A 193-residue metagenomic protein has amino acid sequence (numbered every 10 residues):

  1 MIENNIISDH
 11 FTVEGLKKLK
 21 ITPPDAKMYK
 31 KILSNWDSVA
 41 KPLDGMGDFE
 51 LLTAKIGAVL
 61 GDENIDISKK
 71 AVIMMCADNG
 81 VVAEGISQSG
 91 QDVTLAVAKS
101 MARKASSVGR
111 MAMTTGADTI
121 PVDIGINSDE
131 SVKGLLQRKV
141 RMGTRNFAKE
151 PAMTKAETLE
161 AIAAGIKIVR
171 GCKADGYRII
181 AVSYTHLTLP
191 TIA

Functional and structural regions predicted by a protein language model:
I7-P23, K27-A40: Generic N-terminal amphipathic, Lys/Arg-enriched alpha-helix
K27-N64: An N-cap/entry alpha-helix motif that binds or orients negatively charged groups
N35-D37, S89-D92, K139-M153: Gly-rich Lys/Arg/Thr-decorated short loops/hinges at beta-loop-alpha junctions or inter-strand turns that position
L60-S68, A112, G171-D175: Solvent-exposed alpha-helices and their adjacent loops that cap or buttress functional pockets in soluble metabolic
D66-K69, I73-I126: Active-site cofactor/substrate anionic-group-binding motifs, chiefly glycine- and Lys/Arg-rich phosphate-binding loops
S128-Q137: A structural motif shared across PLP-dependent enzymes of the aminotransferase-like
G143, E150-Y184: Glycine-rich, mobile lid/loop segments that gate access to catalytic sites or pores
T185-T191: Conserved small/polar residues in nucleotide/adenosyl-binding loops
